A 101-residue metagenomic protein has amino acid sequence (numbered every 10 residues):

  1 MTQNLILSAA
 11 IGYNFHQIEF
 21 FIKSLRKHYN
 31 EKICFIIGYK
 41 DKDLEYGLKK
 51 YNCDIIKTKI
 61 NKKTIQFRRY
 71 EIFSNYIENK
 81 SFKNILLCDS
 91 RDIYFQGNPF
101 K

Functional and structural regions predicted by a protein language model:
M1-R68, I72-K83: N-terminal anchoring/stem segment of glycosyltransferases
E71-K101: GT-A fold catalytic core of metal-dependent nucleotide-sugar glycosyltransferases, centered on the diacidic
